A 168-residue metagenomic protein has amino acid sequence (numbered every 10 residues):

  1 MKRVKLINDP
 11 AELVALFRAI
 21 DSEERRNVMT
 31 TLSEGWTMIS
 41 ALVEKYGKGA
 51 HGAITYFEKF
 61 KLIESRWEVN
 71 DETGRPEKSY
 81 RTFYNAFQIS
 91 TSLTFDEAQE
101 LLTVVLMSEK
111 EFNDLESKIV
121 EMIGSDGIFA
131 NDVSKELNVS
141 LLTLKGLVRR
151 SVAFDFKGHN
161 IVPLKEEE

Functional and structural regions predicted by a protein language model:
M1-F17, S92-E109: Short, Lys/Arg-enriched N-terminal segment that forms or immediately precedes the first helix of a structured domain
R18-R25, W36, E109-E116: Short helix-coil-helix linker/hinge
E23-Y46: N-terminal helix-turn-helix DNA-binding core of bacterial DNA-binding proteins
R26-T30, E116-E121: Hydrophobic residues on short alpha-helical segments
I39-K45, F129-L137: A short acidic, leucine-rich amphipathic alpha-helix
Y46-K59, L137-R150: Short amphipathic alpha-helical interaction segments
K59-E68, R149-P163: A short, conserved structural fragment
D71-L106, E168: Conserved segment of winged-helix/HTH DNA-binding domains
